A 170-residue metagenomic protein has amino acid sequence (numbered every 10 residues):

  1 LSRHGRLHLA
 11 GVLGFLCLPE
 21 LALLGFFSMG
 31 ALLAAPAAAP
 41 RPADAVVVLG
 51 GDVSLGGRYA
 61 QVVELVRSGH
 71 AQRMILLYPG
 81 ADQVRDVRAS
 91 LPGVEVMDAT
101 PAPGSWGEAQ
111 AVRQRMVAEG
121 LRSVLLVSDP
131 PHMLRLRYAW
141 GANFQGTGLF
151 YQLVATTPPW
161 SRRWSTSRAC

Functional and structural regions predicted by a protein language model:
S2-A37: N-terminal type II signal-anchor transmembrane helix that functions as the membrane-insertion/stop-transfer segment
M29-T166: A structural signal for short, hydrophobic/glycine-enriched beta-strand patches
A169-C170: Short, charged alpha-helical segments
